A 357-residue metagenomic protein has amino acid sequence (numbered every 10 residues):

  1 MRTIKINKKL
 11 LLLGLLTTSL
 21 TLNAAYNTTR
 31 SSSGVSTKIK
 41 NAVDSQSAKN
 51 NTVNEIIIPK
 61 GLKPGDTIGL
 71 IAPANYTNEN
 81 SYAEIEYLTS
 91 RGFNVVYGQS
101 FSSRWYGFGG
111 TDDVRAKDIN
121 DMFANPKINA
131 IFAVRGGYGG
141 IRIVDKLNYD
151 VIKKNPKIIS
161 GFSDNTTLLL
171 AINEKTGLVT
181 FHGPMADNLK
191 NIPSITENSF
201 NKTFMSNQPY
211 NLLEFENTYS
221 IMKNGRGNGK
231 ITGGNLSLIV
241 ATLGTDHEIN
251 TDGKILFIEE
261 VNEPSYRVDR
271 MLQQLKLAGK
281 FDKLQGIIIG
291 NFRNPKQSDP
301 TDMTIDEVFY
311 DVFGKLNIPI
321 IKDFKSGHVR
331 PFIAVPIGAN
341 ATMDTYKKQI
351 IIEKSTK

Functional and structural regions predicted by a protein language model:
T3-L11: Bacterial N-terminal signal peptides that target proteins for export
L13-T21: Bacterial N-terminal signal peptides
T21-S45: Bacterial Sec-dependent signal peptides at the C-terminal "C-region" and cleavage site
K38-K127: ATP/NTP phosphate-donor binding region
Y149-A171, V179-A186, L316-P319: Short, acidic/small-residue loops that bind anionic groups at enzyme active sites
G177-V240, G244: Conserved anion/nucleotide-ligand pocket segment
N250-I305: Internal helical hairpin/lid segments
N294-K357: ATP/nucleoside-binding phosphotransfer catalytic cores, i.e., glycine-rich phosphate-binding loops
